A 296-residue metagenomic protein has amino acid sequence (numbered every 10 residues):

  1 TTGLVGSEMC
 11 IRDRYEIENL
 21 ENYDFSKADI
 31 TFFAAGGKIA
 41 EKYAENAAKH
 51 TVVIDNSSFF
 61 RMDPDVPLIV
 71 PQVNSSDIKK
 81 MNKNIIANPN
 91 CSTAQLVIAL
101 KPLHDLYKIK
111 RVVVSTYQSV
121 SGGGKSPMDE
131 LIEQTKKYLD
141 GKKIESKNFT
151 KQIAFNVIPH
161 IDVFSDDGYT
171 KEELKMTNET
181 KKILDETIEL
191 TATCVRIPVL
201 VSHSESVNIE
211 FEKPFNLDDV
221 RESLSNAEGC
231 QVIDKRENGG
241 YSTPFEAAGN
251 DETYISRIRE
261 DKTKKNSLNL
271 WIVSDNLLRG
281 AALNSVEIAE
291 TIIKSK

Functional and structural regions predicted by a protein language model:
T1-G6, C10-I11: Single conserved hydrophobic/aromatic residue that forms the stacking wall/gate of nucleotide- or nucleobase-binding
V5-G6, S26-K27, K49: Alpha-helix C-terminal capping/helix-to-coil transition sites in glycosyltransferase folds
R12-K42: A structured beta-alpha segment of the ubiquitous adenosine-cofactor-binding alpha/beta core
E16, K79, A94, K101-S223: Active-site-lining helix/loop region of Rossmann-like oxidoreductase modules
A35-G36, S58, N90: Short glycine-/small-residue-rich Rossmann-like dinucleotide-binding loops
I39-K83: Rossmann-fold NAD(P)-binding glycine/threonine-rich loop
D77-S119, N269-K296: Adenosine-phosphate binding glycine-rich loop
I188-K296: C-terminal active-site/capping subdomain that shapes the small-molecule cofactor and substrate pocket of enzyme
